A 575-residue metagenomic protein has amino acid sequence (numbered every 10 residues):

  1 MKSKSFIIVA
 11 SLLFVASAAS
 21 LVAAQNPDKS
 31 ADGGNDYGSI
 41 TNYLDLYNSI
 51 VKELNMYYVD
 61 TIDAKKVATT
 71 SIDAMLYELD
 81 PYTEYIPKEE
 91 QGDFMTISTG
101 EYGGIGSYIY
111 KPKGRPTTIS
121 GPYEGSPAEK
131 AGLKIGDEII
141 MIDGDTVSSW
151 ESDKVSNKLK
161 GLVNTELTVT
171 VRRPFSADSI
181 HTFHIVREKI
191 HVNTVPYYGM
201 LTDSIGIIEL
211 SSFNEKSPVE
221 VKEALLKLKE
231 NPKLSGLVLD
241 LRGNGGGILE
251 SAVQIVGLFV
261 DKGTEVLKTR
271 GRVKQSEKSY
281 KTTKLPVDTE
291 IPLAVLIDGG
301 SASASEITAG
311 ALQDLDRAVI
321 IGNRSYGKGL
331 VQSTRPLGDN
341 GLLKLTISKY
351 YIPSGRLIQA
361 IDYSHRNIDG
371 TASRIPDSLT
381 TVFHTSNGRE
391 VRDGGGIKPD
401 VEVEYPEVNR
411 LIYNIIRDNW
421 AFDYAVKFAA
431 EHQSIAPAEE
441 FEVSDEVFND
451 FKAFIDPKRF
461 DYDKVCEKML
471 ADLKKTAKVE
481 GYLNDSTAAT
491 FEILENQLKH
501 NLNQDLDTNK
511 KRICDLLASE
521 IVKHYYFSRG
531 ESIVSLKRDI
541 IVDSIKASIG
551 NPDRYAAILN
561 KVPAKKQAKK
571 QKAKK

Functional and structural regions predicted by a protein language model:
M1-G34: Bacterial Sec-dependent N-terminal signal peptides
L21-N42, N560-K575: Sec-dependent signal peptide cleavage junction
Q25-Y43, Y47-A64, P87, T118-P122 (+3 more regions): Cleft-lining beta-strand/loop regions that shape enzyme active-site pockets
S49-Y57, T61, K65, T70 (+24 more regions): Structured segments of extracytoplasmic/periplasmic soluble domains in secreted or envelope-associated proteins
N55-T118, N164-R187, V192-Y197, L536-D543 (+1 more regions): Extended, small/polar residue-biased N-terminal targeting/export presequences and adjacent propeptide/linker tracts
I105, L285, K344-T346: A structural signal for short loop-to-beta-strand junctions that line the ligand-binding cleft of periplasmic/secreted
A304, D316, I321-N323, G327-R389 (+1 more regions): Polar, glycine-rich mid-to-C-terminal structural blocks that act as macromolecule-binding/assembly scaffolds
L357-S364, I368-K575: Conserved functional hotspot residues or short segments at active or partner-binding sites across diverse domains
